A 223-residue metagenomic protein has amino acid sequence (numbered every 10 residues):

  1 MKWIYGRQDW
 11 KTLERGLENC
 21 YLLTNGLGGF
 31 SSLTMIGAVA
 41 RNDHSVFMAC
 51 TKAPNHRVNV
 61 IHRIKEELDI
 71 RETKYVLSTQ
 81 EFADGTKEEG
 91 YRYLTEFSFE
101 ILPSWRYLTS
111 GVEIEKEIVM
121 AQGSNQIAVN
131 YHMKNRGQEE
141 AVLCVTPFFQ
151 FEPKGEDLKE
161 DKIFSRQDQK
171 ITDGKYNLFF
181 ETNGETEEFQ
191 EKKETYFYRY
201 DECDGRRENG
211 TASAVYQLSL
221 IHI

Functional and structural regions predicted by a protein language model:
M1-I221: Terminal accessory carbohydrate-recognition/targeting modules of carbohydrate-active enzymes
